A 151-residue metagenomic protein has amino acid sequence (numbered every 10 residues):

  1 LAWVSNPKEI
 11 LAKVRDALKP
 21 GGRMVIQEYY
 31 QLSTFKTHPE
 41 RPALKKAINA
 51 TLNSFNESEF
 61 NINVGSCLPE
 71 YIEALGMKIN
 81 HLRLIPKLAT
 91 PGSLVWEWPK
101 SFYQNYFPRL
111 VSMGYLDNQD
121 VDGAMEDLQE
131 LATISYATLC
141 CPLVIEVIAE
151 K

Functional and structural regions predicted by a protein language model:
L1-K8: A short SAM/SAH-binding and catalytic strip from SAM-dependent methyltransferases
K8-R23: A short glycine-rich, Lys/Arg-flanked "PGG" loop and its adjoining helix->strand segment in the class I
I10-L11, I48, G65, Y103: Generic non-transmembrane alpha-helix signal with a bias for helix starts/N-cap capping motifs
A17-L18, P39, A43-A47, W98 (+1 more regions): Short acidic-hydrophobic sequence patches enriched in Asp/Glu that either
P20, Q27, M125-E126: Conserved adenosyl
V25-S93: Conserved catalytic/acceptor-binding region of the Class I
I62-N63, E73, K78-K151: Conserved Class I S-adenosyl-L-methionine
